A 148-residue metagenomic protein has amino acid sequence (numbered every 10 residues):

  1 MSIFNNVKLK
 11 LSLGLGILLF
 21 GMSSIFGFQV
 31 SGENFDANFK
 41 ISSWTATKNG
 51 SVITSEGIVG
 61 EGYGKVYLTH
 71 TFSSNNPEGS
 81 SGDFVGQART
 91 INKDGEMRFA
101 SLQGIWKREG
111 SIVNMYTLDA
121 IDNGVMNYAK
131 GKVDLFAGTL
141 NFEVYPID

Functional and structural regions predicted by a protein language model:
M1-F4, S24-F26: Secondary-structure boundary elements
S2-G14: Bacterial N-terminal signal peptides that target proteins for export
S12-S24: Bacterial N-terminal signal peptides
I25-D148: Beta-strand-enriched cores of mature, soluble protein domains
